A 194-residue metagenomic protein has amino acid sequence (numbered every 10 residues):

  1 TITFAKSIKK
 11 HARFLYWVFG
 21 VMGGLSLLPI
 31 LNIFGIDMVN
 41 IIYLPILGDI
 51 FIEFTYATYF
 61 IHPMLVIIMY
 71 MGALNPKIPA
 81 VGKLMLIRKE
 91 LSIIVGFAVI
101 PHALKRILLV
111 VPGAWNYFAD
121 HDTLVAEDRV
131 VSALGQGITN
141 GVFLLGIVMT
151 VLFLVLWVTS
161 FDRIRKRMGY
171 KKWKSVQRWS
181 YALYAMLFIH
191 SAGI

Functional and structural regions predicted by a protein language model:
T1-I194: Membrane-embedded alpha-helical bundles that constitute the cytochrome b-like, heme-associated redox core of multi-pass
